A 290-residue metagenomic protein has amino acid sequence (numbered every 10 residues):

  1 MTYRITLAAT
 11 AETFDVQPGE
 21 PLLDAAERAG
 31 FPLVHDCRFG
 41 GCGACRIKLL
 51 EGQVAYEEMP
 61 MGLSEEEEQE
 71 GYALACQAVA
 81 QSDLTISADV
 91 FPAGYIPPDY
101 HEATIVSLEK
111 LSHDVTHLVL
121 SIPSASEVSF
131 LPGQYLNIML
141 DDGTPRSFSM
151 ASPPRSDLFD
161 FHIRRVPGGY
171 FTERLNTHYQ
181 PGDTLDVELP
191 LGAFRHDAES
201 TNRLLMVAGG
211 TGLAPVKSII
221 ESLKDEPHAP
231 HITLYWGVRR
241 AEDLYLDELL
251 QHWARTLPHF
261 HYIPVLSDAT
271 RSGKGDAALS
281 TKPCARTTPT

Functional and structural regions predicted by a protein language model:
M1-A78, L84, Y235-T290: Reductase modules of NAD(P)H-dependent flavoproteins
L50-Q53, D89-F91, D141, P190: Short, surface-exposed secondary-structure boundary micro-motifs
E57-G62, E66-E67, A88-L111: Short, low-complexity N-terminal leaders and the immediately following helix N-cap/first helix
Y72-I96, D183-V187: Short, structured interface segments
Q77-V90, S152-L158, E199-N202: Ligand-binding loop in jelly-roll beta-barrel domains
P97-T184, N202, V238-R240, V265-A269: Ferredoxin-reductase
P167-T290: FNR/FR-type flavoprotein reductase catalytic core
